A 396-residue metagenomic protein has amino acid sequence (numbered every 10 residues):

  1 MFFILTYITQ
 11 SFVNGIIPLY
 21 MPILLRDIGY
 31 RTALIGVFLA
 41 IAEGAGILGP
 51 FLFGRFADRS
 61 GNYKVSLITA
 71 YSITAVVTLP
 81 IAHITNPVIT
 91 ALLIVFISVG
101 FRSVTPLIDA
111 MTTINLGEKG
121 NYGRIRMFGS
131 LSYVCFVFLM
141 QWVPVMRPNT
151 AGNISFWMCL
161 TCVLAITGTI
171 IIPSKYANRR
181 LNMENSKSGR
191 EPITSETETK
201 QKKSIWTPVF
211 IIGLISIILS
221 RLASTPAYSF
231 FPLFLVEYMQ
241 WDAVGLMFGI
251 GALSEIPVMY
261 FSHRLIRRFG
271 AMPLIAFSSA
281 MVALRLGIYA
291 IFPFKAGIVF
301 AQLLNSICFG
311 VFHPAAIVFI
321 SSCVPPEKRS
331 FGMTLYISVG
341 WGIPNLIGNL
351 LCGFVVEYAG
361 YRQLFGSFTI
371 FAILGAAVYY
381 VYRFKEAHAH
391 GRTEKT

Functional and structural regions predicted by a protein language model:
M1-E43, V209-G249: Helix-loop boundary and gating motifs at the non-cytosolic
I8, V77, P87-V104, I218 (+1 more regions): Hydrophobic core of transmembrane alpha-helices in multi-pass small-molecule transporters, especially MFS/SLC-type
L25-R26, F56-A57, M127, V143-P148 (+3 more regions): Interfacial helix-cap and linker-helix signal at transmembrane-aqueous boundaries of multi-pass secondary transporters
L48-N62, P144-V145, V258-A271, V356-E357: Helix-to-loop junctions at the C-terminal end of transmembrane segments in multipass secondary transporters
V65-L79, P273-I288: Structural signature of the two symmetry-related core transmembrane helices
V95-F128: Cytoplasmic helix-loop-helix junction between adjacent transmembrane helices in 12-TM secondary transporters
N153-I171, Q363-V381: Symmetry-related core transmembrane helices of the 12-TM Major Facilitator Superfamily/SLC fold
P173-I217: Juxtamembrane intracellular "pre-TM" segments in multi-pass secondary transporters
